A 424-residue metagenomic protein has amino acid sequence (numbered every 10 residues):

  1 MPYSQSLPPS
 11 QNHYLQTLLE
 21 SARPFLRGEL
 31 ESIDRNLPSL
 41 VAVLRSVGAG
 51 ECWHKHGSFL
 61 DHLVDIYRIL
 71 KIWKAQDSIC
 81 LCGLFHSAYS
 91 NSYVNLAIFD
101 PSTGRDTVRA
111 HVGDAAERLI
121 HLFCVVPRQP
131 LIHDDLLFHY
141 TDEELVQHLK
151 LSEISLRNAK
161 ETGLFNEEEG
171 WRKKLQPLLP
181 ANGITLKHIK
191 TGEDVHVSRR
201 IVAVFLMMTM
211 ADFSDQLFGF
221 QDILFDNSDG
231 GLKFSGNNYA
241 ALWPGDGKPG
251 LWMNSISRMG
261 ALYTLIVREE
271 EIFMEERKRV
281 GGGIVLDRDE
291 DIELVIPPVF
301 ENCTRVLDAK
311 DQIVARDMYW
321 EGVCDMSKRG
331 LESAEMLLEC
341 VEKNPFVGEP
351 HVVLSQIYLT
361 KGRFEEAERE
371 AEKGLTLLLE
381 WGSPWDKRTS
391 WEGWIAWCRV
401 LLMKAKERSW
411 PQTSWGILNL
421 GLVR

Functional and structural regions predicted by a protein language model:
S46-W53, F59, I66-N254, L265-I266 (+1 more regions): Divalent metal-dependent catalytic cores for phosphoryl transfer on phosphate-bearing substrates
E301-D317, V341: TPR-adjacent "capping" and linker segments in tetratricopeptide-repeat scaffold/adaptor proteins
I313-R316, W320, C324, V353 (+1 more regions): "A position-specific structural signal for the A-helix of alpha-solenoid helical repeats
V314, V347, L379-G382: Residue-level recognition of tetratricopeptide repeat
R329-L331, F364-E365: TPR-repeat structural position
F364-G382: TPR/TPR-like (Sel1-like) alpha-helical repeat modules
